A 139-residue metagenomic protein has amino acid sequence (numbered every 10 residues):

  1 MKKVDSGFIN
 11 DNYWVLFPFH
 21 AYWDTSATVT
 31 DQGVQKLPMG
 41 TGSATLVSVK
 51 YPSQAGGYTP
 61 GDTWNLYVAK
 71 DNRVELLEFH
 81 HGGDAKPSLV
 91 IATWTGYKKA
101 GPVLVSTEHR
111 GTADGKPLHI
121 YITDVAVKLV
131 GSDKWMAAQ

Functional and structural regions predicted by a protein language model:
M1-D62, G82-K86, A138-Q139: Flexible, processing/modification-adjacent segments and terminal tails in exported/periplasmic/extracellular proteins
S43-A137: Gly/Pro-enriched, hydrophobic low-complexity segments that function as extracytoplasmic propeptides/linkers
